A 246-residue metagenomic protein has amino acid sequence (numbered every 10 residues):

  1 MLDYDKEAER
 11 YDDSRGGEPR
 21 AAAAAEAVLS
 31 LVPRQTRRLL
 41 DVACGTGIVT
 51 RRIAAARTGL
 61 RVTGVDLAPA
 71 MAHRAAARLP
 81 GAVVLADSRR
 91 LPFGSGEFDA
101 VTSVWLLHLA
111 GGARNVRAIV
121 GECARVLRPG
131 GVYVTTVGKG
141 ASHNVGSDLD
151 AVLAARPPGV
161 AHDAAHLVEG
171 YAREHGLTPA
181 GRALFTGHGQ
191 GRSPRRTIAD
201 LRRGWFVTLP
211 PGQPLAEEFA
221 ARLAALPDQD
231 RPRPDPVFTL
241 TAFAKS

Functional and structural regions predicted by a protein language model:
M1-T36, I48-R52, M71, A141 (+1 more regions): Conserved class I S-adenosyl-L-methionine
R38-V42, T46-R90: Class I SAM-dependent methyltransferase SAM/SAH-binding core
T102: A conserved beta-strand element that flanks and buttresses the S-adenosyl-L-methionine
W105-L109: Short catalytic micro-motifs in class I SAM-dependent methyltransferases
R117-P129: A short glycine-rich, Lys/Arg-flanked "PGG" loop and its adjoining helix->strand segment in the class I
V132-H162: Conserved class I S-adenosyl-L-methionine
V160-G176: Short alpha-helix
T178-S246: Conserved Class I S-adenosyl-L-methionine
